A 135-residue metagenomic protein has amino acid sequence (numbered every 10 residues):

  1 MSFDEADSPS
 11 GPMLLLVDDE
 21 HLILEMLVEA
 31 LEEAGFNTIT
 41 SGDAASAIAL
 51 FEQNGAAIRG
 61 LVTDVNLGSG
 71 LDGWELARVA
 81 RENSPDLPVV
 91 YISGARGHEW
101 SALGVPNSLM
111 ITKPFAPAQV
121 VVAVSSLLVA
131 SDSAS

Functional and structural regions predicted by a protein language model:
M1-L15, H21, V28, A57 (+4 more regions): Non-catalytic signal-transmission and effector/linker regions of two-component phosphorelay proteins
E25-E33: Charged docking surfaces used in two-component/phosphorelay signaling
T40-G60: Acidic, metal-coordinating helix/loop segments flanking the phosphotransfer/catalytic sites of two-component signaling
D43, L71-E75: Acidic catalytic/metal-coordinating carboxylates
E52-A56, V79-D86, E99, L103: Conserved phosphotransfer cores of two-component systems
D64-V65: Active-site residues of response regulator receiver
V90-I92: Hydrophobic/aromatic residues positioned on beta-strands within the core alpha/beta folds
G94-H98: Negatively charged, flexible loop motifs adjacent to catalytic sites in prokaryotic signal transduction proteins
